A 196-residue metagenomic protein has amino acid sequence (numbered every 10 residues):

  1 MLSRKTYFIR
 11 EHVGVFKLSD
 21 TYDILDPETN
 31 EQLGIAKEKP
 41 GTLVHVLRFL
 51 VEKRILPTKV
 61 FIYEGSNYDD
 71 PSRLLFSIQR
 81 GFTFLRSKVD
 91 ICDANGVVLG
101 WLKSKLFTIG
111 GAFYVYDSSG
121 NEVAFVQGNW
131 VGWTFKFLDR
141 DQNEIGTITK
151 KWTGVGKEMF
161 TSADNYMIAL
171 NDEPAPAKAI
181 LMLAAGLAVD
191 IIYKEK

Functional and structural regions predicted by a protein language model:
M1-F76, R80-K88, A94-K196: Low-complexity or membrane-interfacial segments used for flexible interactions
